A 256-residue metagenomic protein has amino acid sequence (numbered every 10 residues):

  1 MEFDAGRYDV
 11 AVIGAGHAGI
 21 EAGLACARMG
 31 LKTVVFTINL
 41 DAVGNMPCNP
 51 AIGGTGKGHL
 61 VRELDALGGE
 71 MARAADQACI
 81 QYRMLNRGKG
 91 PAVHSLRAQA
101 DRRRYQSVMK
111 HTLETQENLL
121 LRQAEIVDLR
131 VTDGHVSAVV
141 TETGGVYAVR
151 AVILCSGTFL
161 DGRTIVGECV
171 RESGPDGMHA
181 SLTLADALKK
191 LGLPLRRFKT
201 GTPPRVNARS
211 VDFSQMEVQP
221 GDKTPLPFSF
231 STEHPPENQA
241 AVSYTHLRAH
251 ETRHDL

Functional and structural regions predicted by a protein language model:
F3-R7, L24-T132, C155-P175, H179-L184 (+1 more regions): Conserved N-terminal/central alpha/beta ligand/cofactor-binding core
G6-A15: Beta1/beta-strand and adjacent pyrophosphate-binding region of the FAD-binding site in flavoprotein oxidoreductases
D9, S137, R150: Conserved acidic residues
I13, L154-C155: Redox-cofactor binding/interface segments in oxidoreductases and associated redox assembly factors
G19: N-terminal Rossmann-fold NAD(P) dinucleotide-binding loop
E142-A151: Core beta-strand elements of the Rossmann-like FAD/NAD(P) dinucleotide-binding domain in flavoenzyme oxidoreductases
T245-T252: Conserved small/polar residues in nucleotide/adenosyl-binding loops
